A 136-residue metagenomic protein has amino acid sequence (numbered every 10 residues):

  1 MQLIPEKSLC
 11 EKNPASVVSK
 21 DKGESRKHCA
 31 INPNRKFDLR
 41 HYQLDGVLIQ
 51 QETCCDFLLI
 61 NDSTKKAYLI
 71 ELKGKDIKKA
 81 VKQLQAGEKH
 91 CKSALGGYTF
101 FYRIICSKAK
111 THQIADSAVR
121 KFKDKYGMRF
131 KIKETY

Functional and structural regions predicted by a protein language model:
M1-K36: Solvent-exposed, charged helical/coil patches that constitute nucleic-acid or partner-interaction surfaces
M1-L9, F101-Y136: Domain-level recognition of nuclease-like catalytic cores that cleave nucleotide substrates
E24-D62, K79: Active-site metal-binding core of divalent-cation-utilizing nuclease and nuclease-like domains
I49-Q50, D76-L84, H112-A115: Active-site-adjacent loop/helix micro-motif of nuclease/hydrolase catalytic cores
F57-L59, K66-G74: Conserved catalytic cores of phosphodiester-cleaving nucleases, focusing on short active-site segments
E71-K78, K108: Short beta-strand-loop-alpha-helix junction that forms the active-site gateway of nucleic-acid-processing nucleases
K82-L95: Histidine-anchored nucleotide/phosphate-binding helix
L95-F101: Short conserved catalytic/interaction loops centered on acidic-Pro-aromatic/His motifs
